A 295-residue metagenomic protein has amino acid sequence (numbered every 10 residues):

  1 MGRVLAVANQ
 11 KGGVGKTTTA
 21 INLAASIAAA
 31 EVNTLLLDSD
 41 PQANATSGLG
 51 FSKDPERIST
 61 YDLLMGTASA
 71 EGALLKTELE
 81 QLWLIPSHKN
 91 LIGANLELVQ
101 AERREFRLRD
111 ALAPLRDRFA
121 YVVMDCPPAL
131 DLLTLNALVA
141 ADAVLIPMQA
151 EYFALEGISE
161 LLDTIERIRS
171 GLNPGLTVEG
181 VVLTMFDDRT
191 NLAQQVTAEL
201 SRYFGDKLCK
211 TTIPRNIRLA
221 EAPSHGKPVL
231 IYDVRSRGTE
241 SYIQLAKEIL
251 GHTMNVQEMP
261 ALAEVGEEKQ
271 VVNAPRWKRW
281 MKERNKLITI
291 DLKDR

Functional and structural regions predicted by a protein language model:
M1-R295: P-loop NTP-binding core
